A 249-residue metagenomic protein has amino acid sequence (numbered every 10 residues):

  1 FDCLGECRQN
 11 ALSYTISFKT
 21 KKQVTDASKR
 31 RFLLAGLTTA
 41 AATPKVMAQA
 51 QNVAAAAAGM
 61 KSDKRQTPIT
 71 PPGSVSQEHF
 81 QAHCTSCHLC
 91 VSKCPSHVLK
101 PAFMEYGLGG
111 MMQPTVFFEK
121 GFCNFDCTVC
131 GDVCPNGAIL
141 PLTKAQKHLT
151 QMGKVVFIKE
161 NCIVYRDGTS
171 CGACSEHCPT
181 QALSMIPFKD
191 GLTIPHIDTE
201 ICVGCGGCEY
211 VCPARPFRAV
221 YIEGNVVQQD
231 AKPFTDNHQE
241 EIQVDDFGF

Functional and structural regions predicted by a protein language model:
F1-F249: Non-ligating segments of multi-cofactor redox enzymes
